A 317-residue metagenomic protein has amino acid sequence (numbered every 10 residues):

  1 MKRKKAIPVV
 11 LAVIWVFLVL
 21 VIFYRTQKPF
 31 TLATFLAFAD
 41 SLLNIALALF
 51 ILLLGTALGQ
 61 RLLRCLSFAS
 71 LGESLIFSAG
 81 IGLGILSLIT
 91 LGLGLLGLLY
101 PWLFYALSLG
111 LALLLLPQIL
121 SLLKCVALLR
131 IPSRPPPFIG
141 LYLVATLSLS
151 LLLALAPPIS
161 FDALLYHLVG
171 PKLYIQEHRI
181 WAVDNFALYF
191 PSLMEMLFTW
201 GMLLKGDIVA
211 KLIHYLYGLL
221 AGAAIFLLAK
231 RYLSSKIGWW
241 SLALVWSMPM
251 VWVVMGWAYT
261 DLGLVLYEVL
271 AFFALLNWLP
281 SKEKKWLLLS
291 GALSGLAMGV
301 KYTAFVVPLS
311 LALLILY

Functional and structural regions predicted by a protein language model:
M1-R130: Membrane-embedded, hydrophobic transmembrane alpha-helices
L47-L54, G80-S87, L107-L114, M194 (+4 more regions): Transmembrane alpha-helices of multi-pass, membrane-embedded glycan-processing enzymes that use lipid-linked
F68-S78, I208-V209, I225-P249, L266 (+1 more regions): Transmembrane-helix signature of polytopic, membrane-embedded enzymes that assemble or transfer cell-envelope glycans
A156-G170, Q176-L197, L204, I208-V209: Extracytoplasmic catalytic/substrate-binding loops of multi-pass membrane glycan-assembly enzymes
A187, V253-L264: Short acidic/glycine- and proline-prone juxtamembrane loop motifs at membrane-interface regions of multi-pass membrane
K230, A271-W286: Membrane-interface transmembrane helices that cradle and orient dolichyl/undecaprenyl
L242, W286-Y302, A312-L313: Membrane-interface alpha helices of multi-pass inner-membrane proteins
V307-Y317: Perimembrane helix-loop-helix junctions
